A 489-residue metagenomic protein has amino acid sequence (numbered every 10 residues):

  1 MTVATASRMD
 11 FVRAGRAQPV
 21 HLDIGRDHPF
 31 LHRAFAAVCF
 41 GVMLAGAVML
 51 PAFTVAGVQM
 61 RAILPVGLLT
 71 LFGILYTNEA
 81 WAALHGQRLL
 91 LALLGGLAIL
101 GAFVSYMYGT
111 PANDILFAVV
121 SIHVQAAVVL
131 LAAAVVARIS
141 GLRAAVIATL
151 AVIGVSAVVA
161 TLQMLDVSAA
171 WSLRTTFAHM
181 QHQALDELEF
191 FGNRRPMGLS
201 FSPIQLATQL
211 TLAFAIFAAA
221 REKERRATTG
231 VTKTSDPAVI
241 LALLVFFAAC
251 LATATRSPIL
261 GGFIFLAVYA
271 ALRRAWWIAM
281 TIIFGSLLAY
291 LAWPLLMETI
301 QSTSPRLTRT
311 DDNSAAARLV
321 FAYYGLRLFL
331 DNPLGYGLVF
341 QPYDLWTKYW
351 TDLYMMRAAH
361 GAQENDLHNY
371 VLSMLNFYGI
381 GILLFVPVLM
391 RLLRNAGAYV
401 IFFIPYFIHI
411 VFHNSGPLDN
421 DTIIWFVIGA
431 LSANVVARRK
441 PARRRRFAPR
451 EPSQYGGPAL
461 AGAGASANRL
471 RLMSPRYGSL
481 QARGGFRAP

Functional and structural regions predicted by a protein language model:
R33-C39, Q87-L97, L131-T176: Interfacial loop-to-transmembrane-helix boundary motif in multi-pass membrane proteins
R33-F53, V66-V128, V155, M390 (+1 more regions): N-terminal hydrophobic segments of proteins, predominantly signal-anchor/transmembrane helices of inner/organellar
P51-L64, A112-S121, F201-T208, T234-A270 (+2 more regions): Helix-loop-helix junctions and helix-breaking kinks within/between transmembrane helices of multi-pass membrane
L69-F72, W277, G397-I410, N414-G464 (+1 more regions): Transmembrane alpha-helices of multi-pass inner-membrane enzymes
F103, V158-S168, T253, A270-R309 (+1 more regions): A membrane-periplasm/extracellular boundary helix in multi-pass inner-membrane enzymes that assemble envelope glycans
V146-H179, A184-T253, I259-A271: Alpha-helical transmembrane segments of multi-pass inner-membrane proteins
E298-Y378: Long extracytoplasmic/lumenal interhelical loops at the membrane interface of multi-pass membrane proteins
V371-I408, R439-R443: Hydrophobic transmembrane alpha-helices and their immediate junctions
